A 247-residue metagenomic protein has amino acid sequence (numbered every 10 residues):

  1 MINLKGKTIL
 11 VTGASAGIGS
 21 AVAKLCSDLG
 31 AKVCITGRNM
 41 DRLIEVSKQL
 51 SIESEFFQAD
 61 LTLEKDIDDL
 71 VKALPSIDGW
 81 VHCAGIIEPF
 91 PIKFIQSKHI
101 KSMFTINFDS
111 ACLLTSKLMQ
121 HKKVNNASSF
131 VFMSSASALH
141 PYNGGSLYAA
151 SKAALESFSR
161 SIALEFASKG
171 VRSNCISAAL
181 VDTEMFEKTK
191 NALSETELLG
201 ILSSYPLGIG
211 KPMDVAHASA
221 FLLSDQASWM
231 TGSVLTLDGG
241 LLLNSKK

Functional and structural regions predicted by a protein language model:
S15-A16: Conserved glycine-rich cofactor-binding loop
P91-I92, H99-F104, I201: Substrate-binding pocket helix/loop in short-chain dehydrogenase/reductase
T115, S151, S159: Active-site helix of classical SDR
Q120, L164-S168: Alpha-helical segment proximal to the catalytic Tyr-Lys
S135: Residue(s) in the substrate-gating loop at a strand-loop-helix junction that position the organic substrate next
A167, R172, M230-G232: Short, small/polar-rich loop/turn modules that mediate ligand/substrate recognition or access, typified
T231-K247: Short C-terminal tail/terminal secondary-structure segment of NAD(P)H-dependent dehydrogenase/reductase domains
